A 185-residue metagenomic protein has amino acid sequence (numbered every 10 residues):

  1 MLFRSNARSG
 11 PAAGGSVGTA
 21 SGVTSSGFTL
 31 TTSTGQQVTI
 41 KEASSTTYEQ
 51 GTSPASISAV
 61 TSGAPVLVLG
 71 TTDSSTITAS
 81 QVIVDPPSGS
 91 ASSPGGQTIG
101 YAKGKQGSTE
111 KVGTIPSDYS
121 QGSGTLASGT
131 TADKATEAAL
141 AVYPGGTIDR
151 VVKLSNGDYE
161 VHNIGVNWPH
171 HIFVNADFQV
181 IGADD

Functional and structural regions predicted by a protein language model:
A12-T31: Structural detector for short beta-strands of small beta-barrel domains
G18-A20, I148, V180: Conserved hydrophobic positions within beta-strands
G35-Y48, P169-D177: A short macromolecule-binding patch
Q50-L67: Short nucleic-acid-contacting surface segments enriched for D/E, G, S/T with interspersed K/R
D73-G95: OB-fold/S1-family single-stranded nucleic acid-binding modules
L126-I148: Short, non-transmembrane alpha-helical segments in secretory-pathway proteins
T147-D177, D184: Exposed beta-strand-loop-beta-strand "reactive/processing" segments of non-cytosolic proteins
